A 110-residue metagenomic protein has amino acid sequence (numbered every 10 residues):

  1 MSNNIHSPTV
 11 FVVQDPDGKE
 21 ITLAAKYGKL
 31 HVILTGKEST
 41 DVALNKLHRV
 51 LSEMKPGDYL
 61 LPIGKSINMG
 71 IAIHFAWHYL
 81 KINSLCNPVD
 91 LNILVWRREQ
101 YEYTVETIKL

Functional and structural regions predicted by a protein language model:
M1-Y59, H74-L110: Long, low-complexity, Lys/Arg-enriched
I63-K65: Glycine-rich beta-strand-to-loop/alpha-helix junction loops that act as flexible
N68-I73: Short, well-ordered alpha-helical microsegments
